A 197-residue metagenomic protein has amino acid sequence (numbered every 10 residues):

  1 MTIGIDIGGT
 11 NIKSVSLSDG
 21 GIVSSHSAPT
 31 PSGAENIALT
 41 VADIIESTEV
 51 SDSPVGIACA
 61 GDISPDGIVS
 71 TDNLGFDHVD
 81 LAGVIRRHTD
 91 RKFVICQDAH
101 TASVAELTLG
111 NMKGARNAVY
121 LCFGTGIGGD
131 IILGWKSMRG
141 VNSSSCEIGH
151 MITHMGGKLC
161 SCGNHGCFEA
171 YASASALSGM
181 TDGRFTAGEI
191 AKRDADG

Functional and structural regions predicted by a protein language model:
T2-A58: Conserved phosphate-binding loops in N-terminal lobes of ATP-dependent enzymes of the actin/Hsp70/sugar-kinase
G4, S14, S103, G129-D130: Small-residue (primarily alanine) positions within well-ordered alpha-helices, especially packing/interaction faces
D6, D98, G124: Active-site glycine-centered loops adjacent to acidic/histidine catalytic or metal-binding residues that shape
T10, A60-I63, G124-G126: Short glycine-rich anion-binding loops that position phosphate/pyrophosphate groups of nucleotides and phosphorylated
N11, I22, I63, I68-V69 (+1 more regions): Hydrophobic "anchor" residues
V15-S18, S27, A34-I37, V94 (+1 more regions): Glycine/GP-enriched mid-protein hinge/lid loop-to-helix segment characteristic of carbohydrate kinases
P31, E35-A42, V50-V55, D62-V119: Glycine-rich phosphate-binding loop and adjoining helix at the ATP-binding site of ATP-dependent phosphoryl-transfer
I45, A82, A174: Generic structural marker for isolated residues within well-ordered, non-membrane alpha-helices of soluble domains
